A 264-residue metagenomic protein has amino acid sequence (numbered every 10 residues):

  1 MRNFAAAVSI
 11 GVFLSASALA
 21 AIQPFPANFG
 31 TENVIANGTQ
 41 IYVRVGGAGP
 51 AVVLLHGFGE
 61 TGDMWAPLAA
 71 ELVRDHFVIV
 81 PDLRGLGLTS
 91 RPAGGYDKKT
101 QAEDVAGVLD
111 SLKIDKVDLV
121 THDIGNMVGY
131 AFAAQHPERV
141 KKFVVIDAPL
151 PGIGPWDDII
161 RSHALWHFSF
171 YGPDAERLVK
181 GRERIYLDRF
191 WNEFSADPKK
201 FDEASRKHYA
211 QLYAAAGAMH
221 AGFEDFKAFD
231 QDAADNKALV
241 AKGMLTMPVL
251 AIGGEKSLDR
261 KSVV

Functional and structural regions predicted by a protein language model:
R2-A7, G11-P50, R74-H76, I114: Alpha/beta-hydrolase fold catalytic core
A5-A6, I35, D63, A241-G243: Intrinsically disordered, low-complexity segments enriched in glycine/proline and serine/threonine
A21-E32, T39-I41, A51, L86-V120 (+1 more regions): Flexible "cap/lid" subdomain of the alpha/beta-hydrolase fold that forms the substrate-access gate
V45-L88, D259: Conserved HGGG/HGGXW glycine-rich cap/lid loop of the alpha/beta-hydrolase fold
